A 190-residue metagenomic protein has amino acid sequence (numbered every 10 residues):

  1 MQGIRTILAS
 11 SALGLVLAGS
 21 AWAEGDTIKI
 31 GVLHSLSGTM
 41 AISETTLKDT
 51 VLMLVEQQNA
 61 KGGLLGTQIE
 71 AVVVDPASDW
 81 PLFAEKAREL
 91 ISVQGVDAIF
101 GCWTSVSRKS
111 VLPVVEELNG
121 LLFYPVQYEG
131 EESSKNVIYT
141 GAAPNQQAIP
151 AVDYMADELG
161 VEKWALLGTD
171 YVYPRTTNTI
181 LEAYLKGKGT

Functional and structural regions predicted by a protein language model:
M1-G3: N-terminal secretory signal peptides that target proteins for export/translocation
A9-A18: Bacterial N-terminal signal peptides
A21-V32, G62-Q68, A156-E162: Immediate post-signal peptide segment of exported/extracytoplasmic ligand-binding proteins
T27-T46, C102-W103, K163-L167: Short beta-strand segments enriched in small/hydrophobic residues
V32, F123-Y124, Y139: Hydrophobic residues in well-ordered beta-strands that form the structural core
L36, V137-T190: An alpha-beta-alpha
T39-D49, V172-T177: Glycine- and acidic-residue-enriched helix-capping/strand-helix junction motifs
I42-D49, Q57, G62-E131: Beta-alpha junction/loop-to-helix N-cap segments that form part of ligand/metal-binding clefts
